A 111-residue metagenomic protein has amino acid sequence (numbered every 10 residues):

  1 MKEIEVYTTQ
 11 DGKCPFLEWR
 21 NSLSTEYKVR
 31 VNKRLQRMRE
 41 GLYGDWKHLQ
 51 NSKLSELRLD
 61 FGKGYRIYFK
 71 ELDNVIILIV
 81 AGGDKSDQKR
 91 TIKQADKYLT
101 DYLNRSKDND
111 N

Functional and structural regions predicted by a protein language model:
M1-Q36: Solvent-exposed, charged helical/coil patches that constitute nucleic-acid or partner-interaction surfaces
M1-T9, K28, Y43, G62-R66 (+1 more regions): Enriched for short, Lys/Arg-rich terminal
G12, S52-K53, N74-V75: Beta-strand-connecting loop/turn residues
F16, D45-H48, S86: Short, electropositive, low-hydrophobicity segments enriched in small/polar residues
L23, L35-M38, A95, Y102: Alpha-helix boundary/capping residues
K33-L59, N109-N111: A short, surface-exposed loop/turn module that caps and links secondary-structure elements
